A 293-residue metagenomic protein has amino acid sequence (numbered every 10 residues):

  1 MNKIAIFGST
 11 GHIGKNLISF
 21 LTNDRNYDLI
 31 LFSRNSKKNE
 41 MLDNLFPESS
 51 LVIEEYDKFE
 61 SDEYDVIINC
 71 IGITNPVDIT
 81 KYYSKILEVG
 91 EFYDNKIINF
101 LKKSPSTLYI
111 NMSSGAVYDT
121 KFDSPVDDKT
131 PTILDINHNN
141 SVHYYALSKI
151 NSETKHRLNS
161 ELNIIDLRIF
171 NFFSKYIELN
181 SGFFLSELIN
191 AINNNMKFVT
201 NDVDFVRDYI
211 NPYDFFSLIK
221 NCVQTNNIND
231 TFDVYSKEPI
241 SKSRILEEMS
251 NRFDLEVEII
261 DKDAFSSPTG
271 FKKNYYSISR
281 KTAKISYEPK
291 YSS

Functional and structural regions predicted by a protein language model:
I4-D24: N-terminal Rossmann NAD(P)H-binding glycine-rich loop of SDR-like oxidoreductase domains
F7, F32, C70, Y109-G115 (+2 more regions): SDR active-site strand-loop-helix element
S50-E91: NAD(P)H-binding glycine-rich loop region in Rossmannoid oxidoreductase-like domains and their noncatalytic homologs
Y82, I86-I97, L101, I110 (+1 more regions): Short alpha-helix in the Rossmann-fold core of NAD(P)-dependent oxidoreductases
K96-V142: Conserved Rossmann-fold NAD(P)-dependent oxidoreductase catalytic core, especially the SDR/UDP-sugar
N137-I165: Active-site Tyr-X1-5-Lys
T154-R207, P212-F216, M249: NAD(P)-dependent short-chain dehydrogenase/reductase
N195-M196, T200-S293: C-terminal substrate-binding subdomain of Rossmann-fold SDR/epimerase-dehydratase oxidoreductases
